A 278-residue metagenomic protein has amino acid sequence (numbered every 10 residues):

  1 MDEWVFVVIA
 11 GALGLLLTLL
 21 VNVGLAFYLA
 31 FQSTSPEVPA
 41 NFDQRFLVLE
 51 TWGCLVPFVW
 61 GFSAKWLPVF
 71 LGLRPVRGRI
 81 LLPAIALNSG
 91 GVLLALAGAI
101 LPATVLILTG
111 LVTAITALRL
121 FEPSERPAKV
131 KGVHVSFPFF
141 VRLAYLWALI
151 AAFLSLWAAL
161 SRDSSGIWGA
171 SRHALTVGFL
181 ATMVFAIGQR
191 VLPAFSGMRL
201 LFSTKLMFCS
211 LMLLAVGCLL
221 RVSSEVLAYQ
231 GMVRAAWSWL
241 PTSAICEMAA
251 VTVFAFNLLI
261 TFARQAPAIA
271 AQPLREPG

Functional and structural regions predicted by a protein language model:
M1-G278: Hydrophobic alpha-helical transmembrane segments of multi-pass integral membrane proteins
